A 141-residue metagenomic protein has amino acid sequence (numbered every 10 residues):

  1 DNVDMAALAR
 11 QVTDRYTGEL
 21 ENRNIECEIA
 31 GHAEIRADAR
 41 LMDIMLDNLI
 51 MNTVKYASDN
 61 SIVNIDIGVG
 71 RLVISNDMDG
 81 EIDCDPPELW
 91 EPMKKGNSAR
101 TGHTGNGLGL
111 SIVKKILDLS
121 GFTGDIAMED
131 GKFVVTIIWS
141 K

Functional and structural regions predicted by a protein language model:
D1, E34-R40: Conserved micro-motifs of the catalytic ATP-binding
D1-D14: A conserved beta-strand-to-alpha-helix junction within the catalytic ATP-binding
E26-E34: Conserved catalytic submotifs in the C-terminal HATPase_c
T53-V54: Short helix-loop "hinge" at the ATP-lid/N-box region of the Bergerat-fold HATPase_c
N60-R71: Short beta-strand/loop element within the Bergerat-fold HATPase_c
E81-K95: Short conserved segment of the HATPase_c
G121-E129: Glycine-rich ATP-binding loops of the HATPase_c
